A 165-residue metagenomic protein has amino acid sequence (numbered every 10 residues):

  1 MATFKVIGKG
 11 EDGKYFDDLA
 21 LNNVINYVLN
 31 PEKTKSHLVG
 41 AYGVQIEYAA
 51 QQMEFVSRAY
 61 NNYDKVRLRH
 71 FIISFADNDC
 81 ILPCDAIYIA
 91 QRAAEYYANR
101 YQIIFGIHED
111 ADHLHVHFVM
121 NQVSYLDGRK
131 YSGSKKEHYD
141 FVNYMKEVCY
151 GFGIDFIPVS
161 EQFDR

Functional and structural regions predicted by a protein language model:
M1-R165: N-terminal nicking endonuclease/strand-transfer module with a His-rich metal-binding environment and a catalytic Tyr
